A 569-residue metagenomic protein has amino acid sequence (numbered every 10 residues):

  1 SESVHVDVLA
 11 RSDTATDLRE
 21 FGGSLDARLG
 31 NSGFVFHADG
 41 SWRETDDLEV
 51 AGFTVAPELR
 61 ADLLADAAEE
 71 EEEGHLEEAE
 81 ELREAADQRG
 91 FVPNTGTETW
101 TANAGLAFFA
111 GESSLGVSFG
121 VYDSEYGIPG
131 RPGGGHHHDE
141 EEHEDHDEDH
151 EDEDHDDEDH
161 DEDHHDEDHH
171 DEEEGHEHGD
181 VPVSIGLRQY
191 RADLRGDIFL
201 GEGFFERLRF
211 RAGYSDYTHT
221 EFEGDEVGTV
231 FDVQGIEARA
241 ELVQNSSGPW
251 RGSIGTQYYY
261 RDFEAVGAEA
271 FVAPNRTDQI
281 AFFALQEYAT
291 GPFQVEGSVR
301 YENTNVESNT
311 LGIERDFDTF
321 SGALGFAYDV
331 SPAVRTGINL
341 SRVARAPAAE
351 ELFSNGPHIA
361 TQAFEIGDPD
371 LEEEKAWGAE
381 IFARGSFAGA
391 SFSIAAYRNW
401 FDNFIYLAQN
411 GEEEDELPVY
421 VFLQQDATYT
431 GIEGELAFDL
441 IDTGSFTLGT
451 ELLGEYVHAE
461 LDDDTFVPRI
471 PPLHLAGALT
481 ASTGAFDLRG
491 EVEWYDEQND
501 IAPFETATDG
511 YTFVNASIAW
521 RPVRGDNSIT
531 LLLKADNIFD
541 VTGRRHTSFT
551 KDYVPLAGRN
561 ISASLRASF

Functional and structural regions predicted by a protein language model:
A10-T16, N31, W42-D46, A110-E112 (+15 more regions): Transmembrane beta-strands of outer-membrane beta-barrel pores
D13-A15, E58, P93-E98, P182-R188 (+8 more regions): Replace "Gram-negative outer membrane beta-barrel proteins" with "bacterial and organellar outer membrane beta-barrel
T16-E44, A56-P129, S184-F205, S246-W250 (+1 more regions): Transmembrane beta-barrel wall of Gram-negative outer-membrane proteins
A51, A344-R345, D402, W520-F569: C-terminal beta-signal and adjacent terminal beta-strands/loops of Gram-negative outer-membrane beta-barrel proteins
P93-T99, S113-R207, Y214-E237, D262-F263 (+3 more regions): Flexible loop and strand-edge segments within Gram-negative outer membrane beta-barrel domains
H176-D193, E314-R315, S321-A323, D329 (+7 more regions): Outer-membrane beta-barrel signature, preferentially recognizing the C-terminal barrel domain of Gram-negative
P249-N339, A346-P347, P357-I359: Signature of Gram-negative outer-membrane beta-barrel scaffolds
G252, S391-F401, P418-N499, T542: Gram-negative outer-membrane beta-barrel transporters
